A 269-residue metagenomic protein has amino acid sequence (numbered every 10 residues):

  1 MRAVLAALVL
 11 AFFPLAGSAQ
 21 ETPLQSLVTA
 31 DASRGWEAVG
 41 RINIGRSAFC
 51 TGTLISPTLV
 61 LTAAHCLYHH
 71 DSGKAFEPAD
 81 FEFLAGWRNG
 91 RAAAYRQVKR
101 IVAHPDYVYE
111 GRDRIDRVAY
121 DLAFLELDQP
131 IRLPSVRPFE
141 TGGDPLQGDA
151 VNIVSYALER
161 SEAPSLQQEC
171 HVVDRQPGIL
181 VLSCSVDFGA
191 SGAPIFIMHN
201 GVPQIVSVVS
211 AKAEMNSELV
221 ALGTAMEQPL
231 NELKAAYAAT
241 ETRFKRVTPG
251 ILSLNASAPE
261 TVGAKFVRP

Functional and structural regions predicted by a protein language model:
A3-I55, S165, M226, L230 (+1 more regions): Protease-domain processing segments flanking chymotrypsin-fold serine proteases, especially trypsin-like
Q20-R34, Y68, K74-I131: Conserved catalytic-core segment of clan PA serine endopeptidases
A32-G35, L54-I55, A75-E77, I115-A119 (+3 more regions): Extracellular/periplasmic catalytic domains that process cell-envelope and extracellular macromolecules
E37-E82: Catalytic histidine site
G40-I42, A79-N89, A150-S155: Short conserved beta-strand and strand-loop elements enriched in small hydrophobics with frequent Asp/Gly
T53, H70-S72, P105-D116, E126-E159: Active-site substrate-binding loop(s) of clan PA
T53-L54, S185-V209: Catalytic nucleophile loop of clan PA
A63-C66, V206-M215: Short beta->alpha transition motifs characteristic of CBS
